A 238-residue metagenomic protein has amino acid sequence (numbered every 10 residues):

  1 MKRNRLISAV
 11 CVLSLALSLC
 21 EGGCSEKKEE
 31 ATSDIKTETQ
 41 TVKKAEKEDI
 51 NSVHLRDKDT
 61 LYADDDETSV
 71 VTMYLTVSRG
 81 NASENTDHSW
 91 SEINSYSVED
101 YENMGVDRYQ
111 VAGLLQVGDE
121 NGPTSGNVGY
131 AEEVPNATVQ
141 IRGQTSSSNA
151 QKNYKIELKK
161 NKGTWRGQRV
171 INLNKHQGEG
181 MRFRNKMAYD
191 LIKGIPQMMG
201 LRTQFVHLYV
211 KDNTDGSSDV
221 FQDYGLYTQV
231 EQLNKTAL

Functional and structural regions predicted by a protein language model:
M1-V10: Bacterial N-terminal signal peptides that target proteins for export
C11-S18: Bacterial N-terminal signal peptides
S14, C24-K27: Extracellular cell-wall/glycan-interacting regions and their flexible linkers
L19-G23: C-terminal motif of bacterial Sec signal peptides marking the signal peptidase cleavage site
K28-L238: Phosphate-handling architecture centered on phosphoinositide signaling
